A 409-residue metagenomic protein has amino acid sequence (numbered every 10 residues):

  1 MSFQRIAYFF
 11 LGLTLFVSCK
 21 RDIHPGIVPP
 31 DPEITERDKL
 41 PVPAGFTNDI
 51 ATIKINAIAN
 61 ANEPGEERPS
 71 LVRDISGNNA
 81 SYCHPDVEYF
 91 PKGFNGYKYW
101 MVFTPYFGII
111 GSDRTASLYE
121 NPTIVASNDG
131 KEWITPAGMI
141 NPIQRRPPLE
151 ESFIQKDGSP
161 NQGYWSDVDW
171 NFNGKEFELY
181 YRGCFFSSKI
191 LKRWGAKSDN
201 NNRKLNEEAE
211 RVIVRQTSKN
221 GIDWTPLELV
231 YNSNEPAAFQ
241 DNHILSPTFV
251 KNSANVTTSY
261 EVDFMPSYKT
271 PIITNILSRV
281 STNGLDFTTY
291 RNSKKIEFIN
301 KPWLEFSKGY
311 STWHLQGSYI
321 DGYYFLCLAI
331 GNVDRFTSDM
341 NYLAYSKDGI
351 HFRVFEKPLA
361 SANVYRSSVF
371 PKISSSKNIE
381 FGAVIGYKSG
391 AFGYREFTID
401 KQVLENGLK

Functional and structural regions predicted by a protein language model:
S2-F9: Sec-dependent signal peptide recognition, specifically the positively charged N-region followed immediately by
F16-S18: C-terminal motif of bacterial Sec signal peptides marking the signal peptidase cleavage site
I23-K409: Carbohydrate-active catalytic/glycan-binding domains of CAZyme proteins, especially the secreted or lumenal ectodomains
